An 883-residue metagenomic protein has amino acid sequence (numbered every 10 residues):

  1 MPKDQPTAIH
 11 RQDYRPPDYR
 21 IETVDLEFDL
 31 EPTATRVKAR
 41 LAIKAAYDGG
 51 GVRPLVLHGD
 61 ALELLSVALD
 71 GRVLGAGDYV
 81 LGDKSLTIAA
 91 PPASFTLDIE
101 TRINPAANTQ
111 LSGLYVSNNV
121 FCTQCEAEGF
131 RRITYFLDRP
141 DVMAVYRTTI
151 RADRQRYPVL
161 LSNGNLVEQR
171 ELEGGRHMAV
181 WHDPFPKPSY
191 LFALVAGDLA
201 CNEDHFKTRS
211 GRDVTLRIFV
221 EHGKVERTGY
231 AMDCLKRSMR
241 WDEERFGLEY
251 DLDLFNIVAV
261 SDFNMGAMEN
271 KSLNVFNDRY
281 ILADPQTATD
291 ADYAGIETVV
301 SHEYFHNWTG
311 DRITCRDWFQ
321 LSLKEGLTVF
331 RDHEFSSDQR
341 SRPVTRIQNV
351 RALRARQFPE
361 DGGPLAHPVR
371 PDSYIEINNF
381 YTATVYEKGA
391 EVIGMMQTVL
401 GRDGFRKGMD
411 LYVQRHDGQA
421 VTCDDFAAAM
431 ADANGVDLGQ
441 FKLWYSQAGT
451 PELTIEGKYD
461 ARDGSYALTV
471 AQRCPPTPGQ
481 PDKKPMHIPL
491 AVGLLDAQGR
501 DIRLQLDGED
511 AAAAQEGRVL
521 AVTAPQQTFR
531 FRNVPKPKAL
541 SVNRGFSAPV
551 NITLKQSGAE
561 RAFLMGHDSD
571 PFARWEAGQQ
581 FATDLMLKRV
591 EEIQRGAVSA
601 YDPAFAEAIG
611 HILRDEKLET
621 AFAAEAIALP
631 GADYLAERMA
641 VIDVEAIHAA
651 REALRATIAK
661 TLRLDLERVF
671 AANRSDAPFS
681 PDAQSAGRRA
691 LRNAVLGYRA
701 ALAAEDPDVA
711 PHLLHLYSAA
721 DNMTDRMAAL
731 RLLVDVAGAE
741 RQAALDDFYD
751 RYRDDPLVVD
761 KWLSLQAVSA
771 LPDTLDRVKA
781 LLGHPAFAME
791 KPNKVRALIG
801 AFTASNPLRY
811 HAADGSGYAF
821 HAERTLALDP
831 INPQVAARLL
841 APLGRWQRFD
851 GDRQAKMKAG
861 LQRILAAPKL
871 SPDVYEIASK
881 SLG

Functional and structural regions predicted by a protein language model:
M1-R36, Y115-Q124, R131, F136 (+2 more regions): N-terminal, polar/Ser/Thr-rich
R40-L62, Y135-D138, A144-D153, D424 (+1 more regions): Surface-exposed beta-strand/loop patches in extracellular or lumenal glycoproteins
A46-S117, D138, G174-G175, A521-K538: A surface-exposed beta-strand-loop module
E63-D70, F192, D437-Q440, T450-V542 (+3 more regions): Beta-strand-rich binding/interaction modules
E100-E203, Y230, D570-R574: Extended, low-hydrophobicity, Ser/Thr/Pro/Gly-biased non-transmembrane segments
I103-Q110, P475-P476, F546-I552: Short acidic/polar inter-strand loop motif in beta-rich domains
W181, R209-R462, A467-V470: Hydrophobic alpha-helical and helix-loop surface patches within well-folded domains that function as non-catalytic
A355, T382, R532-G883: Long, ordered, helix-rich scaffold segments
